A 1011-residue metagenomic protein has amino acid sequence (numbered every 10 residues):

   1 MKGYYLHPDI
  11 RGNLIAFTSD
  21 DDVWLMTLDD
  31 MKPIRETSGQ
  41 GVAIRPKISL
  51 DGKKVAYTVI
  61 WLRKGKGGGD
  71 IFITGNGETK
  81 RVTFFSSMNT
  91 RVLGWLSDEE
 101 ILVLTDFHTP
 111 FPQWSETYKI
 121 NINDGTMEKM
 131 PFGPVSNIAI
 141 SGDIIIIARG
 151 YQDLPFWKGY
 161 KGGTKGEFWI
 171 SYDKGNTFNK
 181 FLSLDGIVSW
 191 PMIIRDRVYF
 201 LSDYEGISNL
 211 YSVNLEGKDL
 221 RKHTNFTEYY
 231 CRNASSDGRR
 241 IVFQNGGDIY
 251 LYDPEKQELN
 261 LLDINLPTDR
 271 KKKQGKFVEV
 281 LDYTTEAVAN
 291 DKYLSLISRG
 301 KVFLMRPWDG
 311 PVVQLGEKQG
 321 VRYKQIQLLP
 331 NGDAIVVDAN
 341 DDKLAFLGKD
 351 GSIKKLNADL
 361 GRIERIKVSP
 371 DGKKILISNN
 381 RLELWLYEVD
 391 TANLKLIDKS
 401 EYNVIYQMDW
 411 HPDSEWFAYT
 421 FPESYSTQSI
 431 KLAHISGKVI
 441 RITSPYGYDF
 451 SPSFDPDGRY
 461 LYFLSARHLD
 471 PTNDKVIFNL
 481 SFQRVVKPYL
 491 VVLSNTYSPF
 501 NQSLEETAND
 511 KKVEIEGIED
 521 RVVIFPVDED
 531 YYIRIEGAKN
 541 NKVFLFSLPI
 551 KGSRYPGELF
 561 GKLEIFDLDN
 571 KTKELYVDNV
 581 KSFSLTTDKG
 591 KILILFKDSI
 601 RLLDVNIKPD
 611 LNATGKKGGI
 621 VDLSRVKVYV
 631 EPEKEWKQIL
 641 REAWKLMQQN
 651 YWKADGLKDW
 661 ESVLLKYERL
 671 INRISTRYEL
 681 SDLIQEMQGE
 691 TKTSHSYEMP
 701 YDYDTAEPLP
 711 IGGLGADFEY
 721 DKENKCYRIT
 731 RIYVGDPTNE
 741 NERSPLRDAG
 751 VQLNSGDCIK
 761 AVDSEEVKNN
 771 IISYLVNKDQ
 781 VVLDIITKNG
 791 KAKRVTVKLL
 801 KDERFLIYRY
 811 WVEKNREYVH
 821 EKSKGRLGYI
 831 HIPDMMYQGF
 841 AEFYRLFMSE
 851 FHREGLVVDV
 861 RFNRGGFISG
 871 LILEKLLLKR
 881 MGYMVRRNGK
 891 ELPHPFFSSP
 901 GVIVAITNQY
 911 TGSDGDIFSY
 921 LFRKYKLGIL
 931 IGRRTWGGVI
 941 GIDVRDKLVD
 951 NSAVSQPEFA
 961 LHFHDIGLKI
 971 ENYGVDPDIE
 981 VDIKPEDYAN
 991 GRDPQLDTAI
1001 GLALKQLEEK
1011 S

Functional and structural regions predicted by a protein language model:
M1-W24, D282-G300, P526-L548: Beta-strand-rich domains and repeat architectures in extracellular enzymes and scaffolds, especially beta-propellers
M1-Y5, M31-P33, T268-D282, K512-D528: A short helix->beta-strand "capping" segment at the edge of beta-propeller domains
D9-G12, P46-K54, L93-E100, I138-I144 (+9 more regions): Blade-terminus and WD-like Trp-Asp/Gly-His loop motifs, strongest in beta-propeller folds
T18-W24, G39-A43, A56-F72, T83-T90 (+21 more regions): A flexible loop/linker signature enriched in serine peptidases of the S9 family
T27-M31, G75-E78, N121-G125, Y172-N176 (+9 more regions): Short loop/turn segments that connect beta-strands within beta-propeller blades
Q648, W652, N739-L746, K760-V762 (+3 more regions): Cleft-lining beta-strand/loop regions that shape enzyme active-site pockets
N672-R728, A792-K814, I1000-S1011: Extended, small/polar residue-biased N-terminal targeting/export presequences and adjacent propeptide/linker tracts
L709-K768, F959-A960: PDZ/PDZ-like domain segments forming the peptide/carboxylate-binding groove, activating on the N-terminal beta-strands
